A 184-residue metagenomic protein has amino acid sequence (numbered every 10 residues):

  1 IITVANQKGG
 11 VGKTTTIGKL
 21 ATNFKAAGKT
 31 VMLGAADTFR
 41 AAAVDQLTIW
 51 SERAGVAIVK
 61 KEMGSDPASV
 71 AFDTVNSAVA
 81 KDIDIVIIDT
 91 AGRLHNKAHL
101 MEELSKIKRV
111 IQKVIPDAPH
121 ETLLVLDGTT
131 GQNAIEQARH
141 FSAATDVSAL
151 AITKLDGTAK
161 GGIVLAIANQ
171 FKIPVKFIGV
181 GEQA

Functional and structural regions predicted by a protein language model:
I1-T16: A generic "structured core" feature
I17-A184: P-loop/Walker A NTP-binding module and the surrounding RecA-like catalytic core of P-loop NTPases
